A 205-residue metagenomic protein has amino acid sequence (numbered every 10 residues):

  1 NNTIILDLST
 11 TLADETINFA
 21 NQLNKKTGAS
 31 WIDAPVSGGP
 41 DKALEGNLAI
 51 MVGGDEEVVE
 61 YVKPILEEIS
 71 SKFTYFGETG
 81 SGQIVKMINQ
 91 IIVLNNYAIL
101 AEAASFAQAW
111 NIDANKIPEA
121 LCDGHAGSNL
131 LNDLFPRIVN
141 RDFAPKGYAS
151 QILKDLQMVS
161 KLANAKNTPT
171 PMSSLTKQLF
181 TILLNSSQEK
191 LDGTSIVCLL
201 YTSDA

Functional and structural regions predicted by a protein language model:
N2-I4, T10-Q90, L94: Rossmann-fold dinucleotide-binding core
S81-L199: Helical "substrate-binding/catalytic lid" subdomain of Rossmann-like NAD(P)-dependent dehydrogenases/reductases
Y201-A205: Conserved small/polar residues in nucleotide/adenosyl-binding loops
